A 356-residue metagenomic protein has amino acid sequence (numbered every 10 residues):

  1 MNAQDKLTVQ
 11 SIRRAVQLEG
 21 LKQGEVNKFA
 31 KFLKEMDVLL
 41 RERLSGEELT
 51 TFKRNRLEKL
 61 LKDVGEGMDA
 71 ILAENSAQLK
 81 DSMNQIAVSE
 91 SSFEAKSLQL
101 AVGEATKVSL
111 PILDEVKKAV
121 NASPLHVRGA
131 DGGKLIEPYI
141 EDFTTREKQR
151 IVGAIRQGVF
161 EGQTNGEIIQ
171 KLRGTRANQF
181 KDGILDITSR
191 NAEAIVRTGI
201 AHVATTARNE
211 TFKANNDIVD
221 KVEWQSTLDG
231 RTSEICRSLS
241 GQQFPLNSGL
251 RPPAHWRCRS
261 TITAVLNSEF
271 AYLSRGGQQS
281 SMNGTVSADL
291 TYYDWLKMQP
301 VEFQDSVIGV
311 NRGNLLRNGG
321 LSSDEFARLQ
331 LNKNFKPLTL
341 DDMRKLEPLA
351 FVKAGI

Functional and structural regions predicted by a protein language model:
M1-N178, Y272-I356: N-terminal leader/targeting and assembly helices and adjacent pre-domain segments
I169, Q179-G277: Acidic, glycine-rich two-metal-ion catalytic cores of nucleic acid-processing enzymes
